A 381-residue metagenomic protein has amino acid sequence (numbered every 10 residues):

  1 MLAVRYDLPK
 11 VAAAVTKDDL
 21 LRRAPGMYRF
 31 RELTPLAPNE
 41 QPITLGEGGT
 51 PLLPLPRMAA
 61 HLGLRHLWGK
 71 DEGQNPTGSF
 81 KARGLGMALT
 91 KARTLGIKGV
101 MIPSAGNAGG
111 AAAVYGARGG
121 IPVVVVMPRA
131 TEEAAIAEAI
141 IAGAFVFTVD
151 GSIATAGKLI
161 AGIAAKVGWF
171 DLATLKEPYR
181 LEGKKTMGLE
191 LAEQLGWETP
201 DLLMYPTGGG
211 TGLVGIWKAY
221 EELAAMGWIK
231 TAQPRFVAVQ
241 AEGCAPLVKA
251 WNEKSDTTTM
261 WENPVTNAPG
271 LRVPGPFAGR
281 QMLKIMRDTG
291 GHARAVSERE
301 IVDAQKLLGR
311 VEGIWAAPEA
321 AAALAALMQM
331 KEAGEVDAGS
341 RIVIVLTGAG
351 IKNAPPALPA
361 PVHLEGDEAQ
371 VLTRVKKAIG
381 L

Functional and structural regions predicted by a protein language model:
M1-L381: PLP-dependent amino-acid enzyme catalytic core
